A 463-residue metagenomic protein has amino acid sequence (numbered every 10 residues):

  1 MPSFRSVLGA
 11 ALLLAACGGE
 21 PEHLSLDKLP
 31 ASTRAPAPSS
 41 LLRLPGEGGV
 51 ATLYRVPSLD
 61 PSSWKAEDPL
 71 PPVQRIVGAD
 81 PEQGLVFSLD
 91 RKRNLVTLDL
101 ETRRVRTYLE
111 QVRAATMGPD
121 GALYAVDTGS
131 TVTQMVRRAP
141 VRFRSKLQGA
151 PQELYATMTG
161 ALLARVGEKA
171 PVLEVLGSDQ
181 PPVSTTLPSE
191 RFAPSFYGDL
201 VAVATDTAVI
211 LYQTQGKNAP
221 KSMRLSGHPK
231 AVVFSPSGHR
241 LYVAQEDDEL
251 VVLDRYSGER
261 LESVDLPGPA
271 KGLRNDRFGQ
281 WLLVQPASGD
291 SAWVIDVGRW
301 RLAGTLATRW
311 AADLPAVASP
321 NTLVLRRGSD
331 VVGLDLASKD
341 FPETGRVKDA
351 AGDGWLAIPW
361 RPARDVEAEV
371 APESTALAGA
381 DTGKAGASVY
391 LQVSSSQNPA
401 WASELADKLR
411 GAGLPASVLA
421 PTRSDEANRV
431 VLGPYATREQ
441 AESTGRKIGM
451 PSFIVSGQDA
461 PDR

Functional and structural regions predicted by a protein language model:
M1-L8: Bacterial N-terminal signal peptides that target proteins for export
C17-D381, D459-A460: Predominantly soluble domains enriched in secretory-pathway, periplasmic, or organellar proteins
A37-L42, A387-Y390, N428: Short structural boundary motif marking the start of a folded domain
V105, L391-V393: Active-site-flanking beta-strand signature of metal-NTP-handling nucleotidyl enzymes and homologous cyclase-like
V284, V393-S394, G433: Small/polar loops that bind or transfer phosphate-bearing groups
S374-A387, Q397-R463: Extracytoplasmic
